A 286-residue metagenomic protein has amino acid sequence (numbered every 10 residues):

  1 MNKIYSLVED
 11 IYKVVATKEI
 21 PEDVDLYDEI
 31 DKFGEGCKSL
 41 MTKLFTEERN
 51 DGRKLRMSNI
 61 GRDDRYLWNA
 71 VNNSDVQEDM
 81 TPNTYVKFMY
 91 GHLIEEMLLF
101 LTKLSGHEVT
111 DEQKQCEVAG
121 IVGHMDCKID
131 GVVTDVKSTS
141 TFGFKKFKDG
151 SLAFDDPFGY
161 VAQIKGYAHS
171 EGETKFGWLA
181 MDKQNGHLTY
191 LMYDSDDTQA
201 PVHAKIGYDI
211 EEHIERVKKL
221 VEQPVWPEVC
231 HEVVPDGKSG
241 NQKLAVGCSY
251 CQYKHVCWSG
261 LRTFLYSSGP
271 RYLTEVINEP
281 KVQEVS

Functional and structural regions predicted by a protein language model:
M1-V133, S140-S151, F158, S286: Metal-dependent nuclease catalytic cores that hydrolyze phosphodiester bonds in DNA/RNA, characterized by
K87, D156-Y160, V202, I206-I210: Residue-level preference for long, well-ordered alpha-helices that form the structural scaffold of enzyme catalytic
G91, E95, Y160-I164, I210 (+1 more regions): A structural signal for well-ordered alpha-helical scaffolds and beta->alpha junctions
E96-S105, A153-K183: Metal-dependent nuclease catalytic cores in nucleic-acid-processing enzymes, especially RNase H-like/related
T134-V136, G166: Long, contiguous hydrophobic alpha-helical segments, chiefly transmembrane helices and signal peptides
V136-S138, A180: Residue-level recognition of conserved beta-strand positions in structured domain cores
G166, S170-S286: Metal-dependent nuclease catalytic regions and adjoining charged, substrate-binding loops involved in nucleic-acid end
